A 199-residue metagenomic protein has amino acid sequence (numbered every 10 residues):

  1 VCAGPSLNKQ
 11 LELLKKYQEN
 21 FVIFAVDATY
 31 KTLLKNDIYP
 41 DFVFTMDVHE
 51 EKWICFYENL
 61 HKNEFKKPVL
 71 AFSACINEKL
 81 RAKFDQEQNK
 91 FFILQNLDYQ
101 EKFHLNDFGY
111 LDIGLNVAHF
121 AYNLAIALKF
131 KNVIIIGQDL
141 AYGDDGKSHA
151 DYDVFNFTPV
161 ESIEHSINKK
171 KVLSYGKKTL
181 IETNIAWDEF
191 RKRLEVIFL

Functional and structural regions predicted by a protein language model:
V1-F24, K31-L199: Metal-ion/cofactor- or nucleotide/acyl-coenzyme-handling active-site neighborhoods
